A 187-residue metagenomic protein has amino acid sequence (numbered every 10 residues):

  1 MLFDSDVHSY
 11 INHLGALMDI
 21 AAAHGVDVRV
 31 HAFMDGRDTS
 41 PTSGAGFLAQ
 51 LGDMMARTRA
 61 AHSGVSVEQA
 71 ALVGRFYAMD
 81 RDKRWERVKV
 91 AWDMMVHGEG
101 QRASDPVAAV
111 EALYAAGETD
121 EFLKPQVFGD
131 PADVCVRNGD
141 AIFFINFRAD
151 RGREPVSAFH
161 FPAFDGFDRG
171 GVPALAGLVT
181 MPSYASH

Functional and structural regions predicted by a protein language model:
M1-H187: …; additionally, a secondary subgroup of soluble metalloenzymes is captured
